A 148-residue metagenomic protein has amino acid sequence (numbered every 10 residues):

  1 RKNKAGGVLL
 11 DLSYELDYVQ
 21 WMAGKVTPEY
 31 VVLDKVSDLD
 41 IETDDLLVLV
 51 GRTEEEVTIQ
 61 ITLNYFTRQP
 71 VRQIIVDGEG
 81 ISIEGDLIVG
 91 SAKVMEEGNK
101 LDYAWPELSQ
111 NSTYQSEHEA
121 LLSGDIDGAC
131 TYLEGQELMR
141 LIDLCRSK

Functional and structural regions predicted by a protein language model:
R1-T58, L63-Q69, L133-Q136: Rossmann-like dinucleotide-binding domain that binds NAD(P)(H)
A5-G6, P106, I126-A129: Active-site rim elements
L9, Q115, A129: Short aromatic/basic micro-patch
E15-V19, Y114-E119, I142: A general structural signal for well-ordered alpha-helical segments in protein cores
M22-V26, S82-I83, C145-K148: Phosphate/oxyanion-binding loops and surfaces in catalytic or ligand/nucleic-acid-binding neighborhoods
T27-Y30, P106-S112, D125: Alpha-helix capping and helix-coil boundary motifs
K35-L46, E54-E117: NAD(P)-dinucleotide binding in Rossmann-like oxidoreductases
R52-E54, E119-K148: C-terminal helix-rich "cap/oligomerization" subdomain common to oxidoreductases
